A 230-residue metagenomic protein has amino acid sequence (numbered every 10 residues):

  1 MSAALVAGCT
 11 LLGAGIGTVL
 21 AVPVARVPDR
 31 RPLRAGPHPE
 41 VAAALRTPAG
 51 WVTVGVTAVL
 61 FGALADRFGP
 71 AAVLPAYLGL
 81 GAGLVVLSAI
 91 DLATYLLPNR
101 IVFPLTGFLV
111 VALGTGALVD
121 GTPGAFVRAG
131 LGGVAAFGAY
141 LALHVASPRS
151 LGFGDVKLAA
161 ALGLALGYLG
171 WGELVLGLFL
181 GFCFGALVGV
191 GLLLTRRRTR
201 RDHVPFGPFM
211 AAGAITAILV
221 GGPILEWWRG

Functional and structural regions predicted by a protein language model:
M1-G230: A membrane-topology feature that recognizes alpha-helical transmembrane segments and their immediate juxtamembrane
